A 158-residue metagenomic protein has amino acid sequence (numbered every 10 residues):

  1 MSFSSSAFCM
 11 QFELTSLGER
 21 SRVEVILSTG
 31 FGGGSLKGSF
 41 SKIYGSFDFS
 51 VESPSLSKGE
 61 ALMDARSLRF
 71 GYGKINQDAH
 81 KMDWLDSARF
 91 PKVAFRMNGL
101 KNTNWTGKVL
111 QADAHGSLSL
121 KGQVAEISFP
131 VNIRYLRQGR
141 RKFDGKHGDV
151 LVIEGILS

Functional and structural regions predicted by a protein language model:
S2-S4: N-terminal signal peptide c-region/cleavage motif recognized by signal peptidases
A7-S158: Low-complexity, acidic/polar, glycine-enriched regions of mature
